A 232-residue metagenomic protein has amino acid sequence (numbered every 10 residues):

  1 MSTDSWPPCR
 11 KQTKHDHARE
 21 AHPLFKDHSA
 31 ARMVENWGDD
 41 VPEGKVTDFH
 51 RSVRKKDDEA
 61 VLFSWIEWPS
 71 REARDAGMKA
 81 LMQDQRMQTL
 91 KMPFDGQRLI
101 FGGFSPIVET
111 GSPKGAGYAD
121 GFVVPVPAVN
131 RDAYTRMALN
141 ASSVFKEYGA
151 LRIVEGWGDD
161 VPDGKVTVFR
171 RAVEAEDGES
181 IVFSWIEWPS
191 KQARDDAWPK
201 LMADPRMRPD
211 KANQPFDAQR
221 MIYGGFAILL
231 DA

Functional and structural regions predicted by a protein language model:
M1-F25, M33-N36, S64, G77 (+2 more regions): Intrinsically disordered, low-complexity linker/propeptide segments enriched in Ser/Thr/Gly/Pro and acidic residues
M1-P8, G44-L81, A119-V126, K165-L201: Short, well-ordered beta-strand segments in beta-rich or mixed alpha/beta enzyme and ligand-binding folds
M1-P8, Q12, T110-M137, A141-Y148: Surface-exposed interaction/gating patches
T13, R71-R74, Q85, N130-A133 (+2 more regions): Short loop/beta submotifs within extracellular cysteine-rich repeat domains
D16-H22, G77-Q85, T135-A141, A197-P205: Short amphipathic alpha-helices in soluble, non-transmembrane regions that often serve as interface/regulatory elements
D16-V34, D132, R136-L151: Core segments of cupin and vicinal oxygen chelate
H22, L62, P113-G115, S142 (+1 more regions): Short hydrophobic/aromatic-rich motifs at helix boundaries and adjacent loops
R32-D57, R86-A116, K146, R152-D177 (+1 more regions): Glycine-rich beta-strand-turn "strand-cap" elements at beta-sheet edges
